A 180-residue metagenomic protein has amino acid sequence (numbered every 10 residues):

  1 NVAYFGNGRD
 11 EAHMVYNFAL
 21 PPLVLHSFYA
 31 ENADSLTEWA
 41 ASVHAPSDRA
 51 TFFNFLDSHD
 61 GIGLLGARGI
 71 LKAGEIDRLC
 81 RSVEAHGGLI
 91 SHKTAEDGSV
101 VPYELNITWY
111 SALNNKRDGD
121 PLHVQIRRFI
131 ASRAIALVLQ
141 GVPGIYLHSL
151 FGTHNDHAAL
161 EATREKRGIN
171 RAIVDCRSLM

Functional and structural regions predicted by a protein language model:
N1-M180: Active-site and adjacent substrate-binding regions of carbohydrate-active enzymes
